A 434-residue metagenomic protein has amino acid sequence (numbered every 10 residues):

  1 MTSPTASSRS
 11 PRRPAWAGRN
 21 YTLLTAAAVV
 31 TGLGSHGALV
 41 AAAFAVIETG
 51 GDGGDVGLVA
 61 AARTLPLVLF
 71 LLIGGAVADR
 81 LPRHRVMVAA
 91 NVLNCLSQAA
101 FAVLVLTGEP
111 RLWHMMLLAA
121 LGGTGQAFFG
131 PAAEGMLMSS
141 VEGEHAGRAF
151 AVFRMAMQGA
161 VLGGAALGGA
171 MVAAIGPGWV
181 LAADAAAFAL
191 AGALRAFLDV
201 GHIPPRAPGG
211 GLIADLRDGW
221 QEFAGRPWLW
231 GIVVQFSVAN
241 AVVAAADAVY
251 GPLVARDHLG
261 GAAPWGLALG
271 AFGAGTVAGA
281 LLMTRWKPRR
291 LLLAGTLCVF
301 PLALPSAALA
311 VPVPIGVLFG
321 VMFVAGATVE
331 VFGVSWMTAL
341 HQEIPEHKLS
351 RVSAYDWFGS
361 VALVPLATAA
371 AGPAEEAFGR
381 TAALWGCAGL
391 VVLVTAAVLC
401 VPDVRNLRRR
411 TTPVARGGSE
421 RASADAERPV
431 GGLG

Functional and structural regions predicted by a protein language model:
T2-G434: Alpha-helical transmembrane-bundle signature of multi-pass membrane transport and export proteins
